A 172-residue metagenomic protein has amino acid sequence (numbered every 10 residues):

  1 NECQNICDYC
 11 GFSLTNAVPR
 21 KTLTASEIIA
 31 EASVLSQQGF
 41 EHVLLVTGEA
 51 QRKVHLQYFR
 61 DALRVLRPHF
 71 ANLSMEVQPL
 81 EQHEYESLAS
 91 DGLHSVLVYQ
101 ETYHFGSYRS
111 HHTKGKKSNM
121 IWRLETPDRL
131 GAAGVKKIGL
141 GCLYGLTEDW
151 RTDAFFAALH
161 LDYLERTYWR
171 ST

Functional and structural regions predicted by a protein language model:
N1, L44-L56: Glycine-rich, proline-tolerant flexible connector loops at the mouths of alpha/beta enzymes
N1, V43, L73-V77, V96-V98 (+2 more regions): Hydrophobic faces of well-ordered beta-strands that scaffold small-molecule active sites in alpha/beta enzyme cores
N1-E27: Canonical Radical SAM [4Fe-4S] cluster-binding loop centered on the CxxxCxxC motif and its immediate flanking residues
A17-I29, Q51-S95, Q100-H104, K114-S118 (+2 more regions): Canonical radical SAM enzyme core domain
S33-Q37, A89, G131, D162: Non-catalytic positions within long, well-ordered alpha-helices that form the structural scaffold/packing of enzyme
Q37-F40, L93, V135: A structural motif
T47, S95, I121-T172: Conserved C-terminal portion of the radical SAM core fold that forms the substrate/S-adenosylmethionine-binding
